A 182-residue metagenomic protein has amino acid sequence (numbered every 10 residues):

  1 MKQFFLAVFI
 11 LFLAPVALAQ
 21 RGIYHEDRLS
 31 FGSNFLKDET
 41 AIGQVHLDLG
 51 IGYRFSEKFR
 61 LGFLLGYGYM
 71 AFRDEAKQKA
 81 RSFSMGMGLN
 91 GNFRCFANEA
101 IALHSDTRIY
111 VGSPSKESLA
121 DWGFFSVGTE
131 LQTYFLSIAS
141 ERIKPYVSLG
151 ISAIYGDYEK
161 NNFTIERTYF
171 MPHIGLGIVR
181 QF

Functional and structural regions predicted by a protein language model:
M1-H25, F182: Bacterial Sec-dependent N-terminal signal peptides
A19-Y69, G177-V179: Short glycine/proline- and aromatic-enriched beta-strand/turn motifs that initiate or cap beta-hairpins
I23, A41-V45, K79-M87, D121-V127 (+2 more regions): Residues that define the transmembrane beta-barrel architecture of outer-membrane proteins
I23, K58-L61, N98-I101, S137-I143 (+1 more regions): Repeated loop/turn-to-beta-strand initiation elements of outer-membrane beta-barrel proteins
H25-L29, F63-L65, L89, L103-T107 (+3 more regions): Membrane-embedded beta-strand positions of outer-membrane beta-barrel proteins
S30, N92-C95, L131-F135, T168-F182: Outer-membrane beta-barrel "beta-signal"
S30-D38, G68-A76, F96, Y110-S118 (+1 more regions): Sequence/structural signature of outer-membrane beta-barrel proteins
Q78-Y110: Helix-adjacent hinge/juxtasegments
